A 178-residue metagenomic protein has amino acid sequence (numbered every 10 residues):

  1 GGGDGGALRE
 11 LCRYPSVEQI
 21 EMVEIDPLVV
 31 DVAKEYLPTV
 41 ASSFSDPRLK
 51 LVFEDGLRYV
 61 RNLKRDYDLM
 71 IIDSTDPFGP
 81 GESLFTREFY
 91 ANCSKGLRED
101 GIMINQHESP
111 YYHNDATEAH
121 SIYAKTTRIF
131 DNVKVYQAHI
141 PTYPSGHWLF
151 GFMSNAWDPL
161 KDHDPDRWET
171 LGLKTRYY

Functional and structural regions predicted by a protein language model:
G1-D100, Y112-A119: The AdoMet/dcAdoMet-binding core of the Class I SAM-like
E10, Y14, K125-I129, N155: Alpha-helical structural signal in soluble globular domains
D76, S109, H139: Active-site-proximal loop/turn and secondary-structure-junction residues that shape catalytic pockets, frequently
Y90-A91, A116-Q137, G151: Conserved Class I S-adenosyl-L-methionine
D100-H107: Conserved beta-strand signature within the Rossmann-like core of class I S-adenosyl-L-methionine
S109-Y111, A156: Residue-level signal for short, function-critical loop segments
N132-Y178: Soluble small-group transferase modules, centered on the S-adenosyl donor enzyme superfamily
